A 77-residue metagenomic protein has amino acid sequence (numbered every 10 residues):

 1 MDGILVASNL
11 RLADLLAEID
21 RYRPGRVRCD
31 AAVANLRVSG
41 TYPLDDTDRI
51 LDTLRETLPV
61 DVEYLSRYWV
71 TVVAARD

Functional and structural regions predicted by a protein language model:
M1-D77: A residue-level detector for the "anchor" residue at the start of short, highly conserved motifs
